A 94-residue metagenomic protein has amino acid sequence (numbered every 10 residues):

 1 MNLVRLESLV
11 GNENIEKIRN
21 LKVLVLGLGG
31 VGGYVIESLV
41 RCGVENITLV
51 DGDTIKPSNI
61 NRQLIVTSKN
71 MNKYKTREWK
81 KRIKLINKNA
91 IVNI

Functional and structural regions predicted by a protein language model:
M1-V23: N-terminal charged helix/coil linker that caps or initiates catalytic domains
E7, E13-E16, E37, E45 (+1 more regions): Glutamate identity and glutamate-enriched acidic tracts
S8, N12, G29, G33 (+2 more regions): Electropositive phosphate-/nucleotide-binding environments in soluble metabolic enzymes
R19-D51: Glycine-rich adenosine-cofactor-binding loop
V44-N87: Glycine-rich phosphate-binding loop and adjoining beta1-alpha1-beta2 segment of Rossmann-like nucleotide-binding folds
A90-I94: Conserved SAM-binding strand-loop segment of SAM-dependent methyltransferases
